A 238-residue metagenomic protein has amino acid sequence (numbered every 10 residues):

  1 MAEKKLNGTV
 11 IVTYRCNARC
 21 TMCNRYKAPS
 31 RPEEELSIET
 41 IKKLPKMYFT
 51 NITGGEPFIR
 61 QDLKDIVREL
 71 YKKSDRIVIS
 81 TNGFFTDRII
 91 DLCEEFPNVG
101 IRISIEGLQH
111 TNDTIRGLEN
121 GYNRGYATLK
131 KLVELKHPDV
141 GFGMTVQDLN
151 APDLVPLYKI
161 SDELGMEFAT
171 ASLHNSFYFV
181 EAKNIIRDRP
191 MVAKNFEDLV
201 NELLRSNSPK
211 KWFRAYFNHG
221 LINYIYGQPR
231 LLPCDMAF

Functional and structural regions predicted by a protein language model:
M1-V99, F177, D188-N195, L199: Conserved alpha-helical substructure of the radical SAM core
E34, E69, K73, V99-E106 (+1 more regions): Radical SAM enzyme [4Fe-4S]-AdoMet core and its adjacent flexible, acidic and glycine-rich loops/tails across
T40-K43, C234-F238: Generic low-polarity alpha-helical segments
